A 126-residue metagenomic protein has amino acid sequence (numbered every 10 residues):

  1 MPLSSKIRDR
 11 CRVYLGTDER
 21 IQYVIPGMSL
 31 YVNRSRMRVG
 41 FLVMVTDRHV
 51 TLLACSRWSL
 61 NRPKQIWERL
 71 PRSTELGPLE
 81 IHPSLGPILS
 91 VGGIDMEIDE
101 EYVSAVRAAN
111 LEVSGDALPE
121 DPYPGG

Functional and structural regions predicted by a protein language model:
M1-V43: Anionic N-terminal interaction surfaces
R10-Y14, R62-L70, A117, G125: Extracytoplasmic/cell-surface-exposed regions of Actinobacterial cell-envelope-associated and secreted proteins
T17, L30-I88, I94-D95: Phosphoinositide-binding peripheral membrane targeting modules
G27, S56, Y102: A broadly conserved detector of short glycine/acidic/proline-rich loop/turn motifs that flank catalytic sites and bind
S90-N110: Canonical phosphoinositide-binding patch of PH/PH-like domains
V106-G126: Short, charged, intrinsically disordered terminal tails
